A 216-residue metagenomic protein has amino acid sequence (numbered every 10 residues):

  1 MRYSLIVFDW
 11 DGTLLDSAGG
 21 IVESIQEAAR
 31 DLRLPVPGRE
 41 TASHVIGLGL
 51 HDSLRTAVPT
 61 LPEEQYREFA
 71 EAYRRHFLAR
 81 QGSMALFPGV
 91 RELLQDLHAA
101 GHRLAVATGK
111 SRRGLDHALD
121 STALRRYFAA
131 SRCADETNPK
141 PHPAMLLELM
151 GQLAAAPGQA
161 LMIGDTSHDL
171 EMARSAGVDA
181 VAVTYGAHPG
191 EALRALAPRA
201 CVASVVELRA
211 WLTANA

Functional and structural regions predicted by a protein language model:
M1, A99-H102, L153-Q159, N215-A216: Glycine-rich phosphate-binding loop signature in dinucleotide/nucleotide-binding domains
M1-H44: Active-site neighborhood of HAD-like aspartate-dependent phosphohydrolases
R2, L78-V106, R112-D116, P143: Short, acidic loop-to-helix structural element flanking the phosphoryl-transfer center in phosphate-processing enzymes
S4, Q95-D96, R103, Q159 (+2 more regions): Structural signature of beta-strand start/N-cap positions in the alpha/beta core of ABC transporter nucleotide-binding
V45, G49, P88-G89, K110 (+5 more regions): Short beta->alpha linker loops
I46-L78, P88-R91, Q95-H98: A metal-dependent, Asp-based hydrolase signature
S83, S111-I163, S167-A176, G190-R194: Substrate-recognition "cap/lid" segment bordering the active-site pocket of phosphatases
A200-S204: Short acidic-hydrophobic, aromatic-tinged amphipathic segments that line or gate anion-handling sites
